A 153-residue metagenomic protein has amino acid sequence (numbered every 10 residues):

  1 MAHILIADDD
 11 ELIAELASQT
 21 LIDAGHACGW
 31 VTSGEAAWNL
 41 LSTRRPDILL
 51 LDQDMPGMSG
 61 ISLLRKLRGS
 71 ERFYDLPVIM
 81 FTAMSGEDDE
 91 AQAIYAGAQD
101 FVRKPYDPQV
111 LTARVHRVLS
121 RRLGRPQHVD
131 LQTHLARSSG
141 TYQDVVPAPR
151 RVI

Functional and structural regions predicted by a protein language model:
E15-D23: Charged docking surfaces used in two-component/phosphorelay signaling
T32-A36, S59-R65: Acidic catalytic/metal-coordinating carboxylates
R44-L50: Active-site beta3 strand of CheY-like receiver
M55: Receiver (REC) domain active-site loop signature in two-component systems and cognate sites in sensor histidine kinases
S62, S85-D100, A113: Alpha4 helix (beta4-alpha4-beta5 surface) of REC/receiver domains from two-component response regulators
Y106-V115: C-terminal output helix
R121-I153: CheY-like receiver
